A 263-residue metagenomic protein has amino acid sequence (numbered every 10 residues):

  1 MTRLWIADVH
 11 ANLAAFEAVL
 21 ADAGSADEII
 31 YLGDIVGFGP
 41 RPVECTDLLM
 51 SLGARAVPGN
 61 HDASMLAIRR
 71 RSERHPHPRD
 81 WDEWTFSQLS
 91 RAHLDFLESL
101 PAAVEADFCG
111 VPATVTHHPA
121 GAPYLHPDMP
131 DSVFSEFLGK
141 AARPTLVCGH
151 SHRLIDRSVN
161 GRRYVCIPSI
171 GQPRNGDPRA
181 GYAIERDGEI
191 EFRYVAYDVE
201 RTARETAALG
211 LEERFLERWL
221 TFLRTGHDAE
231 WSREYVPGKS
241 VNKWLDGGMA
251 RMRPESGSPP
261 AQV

Functional and structural regions predicted by a protein language model:
M1-L4, E105-T114, V159-R163: Beta-strand-turn-beta hairpins that frame and shape the catalytic cleft of phosphate-ester-processing enzymes
T2-E98: Core catalytic region of metal-dependent phosphoesterases/phosphodiesterases, especially metallo-beta-lactamase-like
D8-V9, V115-G121, L146-L154: Histidine-centered catalytic micro-motifs
E73-D80, G110-A141, P173: Active-site-proximal segments of metal-dependent phosphoesterases and phosphodiesterases across multiple
A103-E105, V115, D156, A180-I184: Conserved hydrophobic/aromatic beta-strand scaffold that supports enzyme active sites
P130-V165, I170, A180-Y182: Anionic-ligand binding region
S158-V263: Acidic, His/Gly-rich catalytic cores of divalent-metal-dependent hydrolytic chemistry
